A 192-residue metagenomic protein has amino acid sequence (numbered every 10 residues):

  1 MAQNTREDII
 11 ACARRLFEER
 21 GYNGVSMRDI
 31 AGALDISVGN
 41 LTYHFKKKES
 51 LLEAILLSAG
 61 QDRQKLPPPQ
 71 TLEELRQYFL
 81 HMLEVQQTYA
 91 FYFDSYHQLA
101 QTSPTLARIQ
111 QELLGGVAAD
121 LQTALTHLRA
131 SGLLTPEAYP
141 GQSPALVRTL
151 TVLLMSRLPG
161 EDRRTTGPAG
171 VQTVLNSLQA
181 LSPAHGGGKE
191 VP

Functional and structural regions predicted by a protein language model:
M1-Q3, V191-P192: N-terminal intrinsically disordered/low-complexity leader segments
D8, C12-S50, A54: Helix-turn-helix
L57-R63: Short, basic, alpha-helical segments at the C-terminal edge of helix-turn-helix-like DNA-binding modules
L66-F91, V147: Hydrophobic alpha-helical connector segments
L66-P67, F93-A100, G132, R157-R164: Secondary-structure edge/capping motif, primarily at the C-terminal ends of alpha-helices and the immediately following
Q87-R108, Q122-T123: Amphipathic alpha-helical segments used for helix-helix packing
T105-L133, G141-M155: Amphipathic alpha-helical packing segments from all-alpha helical-bundle domains
T123-H127, R148, L153-P192: C-terminal peripheral helix-coil segments that are non-catalytic and often amphipathic
